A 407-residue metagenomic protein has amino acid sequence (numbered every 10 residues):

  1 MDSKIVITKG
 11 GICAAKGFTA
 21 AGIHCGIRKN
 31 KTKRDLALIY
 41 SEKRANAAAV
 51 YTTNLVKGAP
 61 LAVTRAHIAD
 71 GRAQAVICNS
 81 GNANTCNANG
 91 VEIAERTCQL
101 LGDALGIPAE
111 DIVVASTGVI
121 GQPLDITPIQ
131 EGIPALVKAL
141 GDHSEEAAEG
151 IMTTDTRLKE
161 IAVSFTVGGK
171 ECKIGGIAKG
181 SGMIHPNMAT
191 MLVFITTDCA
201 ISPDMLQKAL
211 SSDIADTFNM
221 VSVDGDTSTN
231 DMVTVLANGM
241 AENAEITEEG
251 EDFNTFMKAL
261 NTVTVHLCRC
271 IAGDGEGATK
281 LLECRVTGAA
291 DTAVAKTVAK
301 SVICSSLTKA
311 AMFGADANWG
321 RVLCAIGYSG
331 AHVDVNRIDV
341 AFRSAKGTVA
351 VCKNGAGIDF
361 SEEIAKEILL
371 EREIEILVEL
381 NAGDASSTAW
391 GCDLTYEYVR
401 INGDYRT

Functional and structural regions predicted by a protein language model:
D2-E92, R96, G102-T407: A structural signal for small-residue-enriched, beta-sheet-centric alpha/beta enzyme cores and oligomeric scaffold folds
